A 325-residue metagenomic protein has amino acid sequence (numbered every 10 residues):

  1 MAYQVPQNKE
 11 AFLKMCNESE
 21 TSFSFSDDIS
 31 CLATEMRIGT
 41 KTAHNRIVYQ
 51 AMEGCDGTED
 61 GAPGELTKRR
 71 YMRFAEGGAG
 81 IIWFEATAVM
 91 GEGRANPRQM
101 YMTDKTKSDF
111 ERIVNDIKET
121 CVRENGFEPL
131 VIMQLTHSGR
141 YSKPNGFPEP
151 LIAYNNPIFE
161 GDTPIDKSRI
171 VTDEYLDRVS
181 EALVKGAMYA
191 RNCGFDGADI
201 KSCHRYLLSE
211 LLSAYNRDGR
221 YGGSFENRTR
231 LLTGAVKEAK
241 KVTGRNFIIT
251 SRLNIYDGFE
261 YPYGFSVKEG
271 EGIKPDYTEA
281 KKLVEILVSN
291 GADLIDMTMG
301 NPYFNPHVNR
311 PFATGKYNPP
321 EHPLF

Functional and structural regions predicted by a protein language model:
M1-F325: Flavin-dependent oxidoreductase catalytic cores
